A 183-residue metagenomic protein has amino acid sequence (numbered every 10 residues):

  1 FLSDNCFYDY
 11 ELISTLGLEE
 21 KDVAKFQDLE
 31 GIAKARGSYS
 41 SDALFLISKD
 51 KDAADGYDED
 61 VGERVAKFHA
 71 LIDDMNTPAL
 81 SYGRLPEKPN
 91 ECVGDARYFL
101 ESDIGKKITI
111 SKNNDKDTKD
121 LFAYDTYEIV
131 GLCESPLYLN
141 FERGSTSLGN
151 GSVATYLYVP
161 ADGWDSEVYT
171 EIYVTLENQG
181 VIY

Functional and structural regions predicted by a protein language model:
F1-Y183: Membrane transport/envelope proteins' first extracytoplasmic loop
